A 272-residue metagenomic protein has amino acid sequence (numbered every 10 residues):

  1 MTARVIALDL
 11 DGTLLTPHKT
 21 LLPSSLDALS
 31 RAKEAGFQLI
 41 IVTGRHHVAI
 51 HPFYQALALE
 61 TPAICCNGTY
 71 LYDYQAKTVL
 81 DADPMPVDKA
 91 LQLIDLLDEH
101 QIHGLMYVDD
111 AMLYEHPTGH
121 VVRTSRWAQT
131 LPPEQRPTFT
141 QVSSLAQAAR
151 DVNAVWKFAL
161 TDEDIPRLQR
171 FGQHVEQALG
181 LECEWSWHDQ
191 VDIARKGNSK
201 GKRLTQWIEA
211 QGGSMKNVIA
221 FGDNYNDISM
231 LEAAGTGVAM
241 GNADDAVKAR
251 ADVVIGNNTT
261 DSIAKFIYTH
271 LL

Functional and structural regions predicted by a protein language model:
M1-V5, T16, L22, V191-L272: Mg2+-dependent phosphoryl-transfer enzymes with acidic/Ser/Thr/Gly-rich catalytic loops
D9: Active-site residues of response regulator receiver
T20-A128: Active-site phosphate-binding/coordination module
Q38, H103, E182, T236-G237 (+1 more regions): Residue-level detector of anion-binding/catalytic polar loops
L57-L59, C66-N67, Q75, A178-L179 (+2 more regions): Short, structured coil segments at secondary-structure junctions
E60-C66, T124-R126, C183-E184, G237-G241 (+1 more regions): Short hydrophobic/aromatic-enriched beta-strand-loop microsegments
A90, L96, H100-H103, Y107-F221: Conserved acidic, metal-coordinating active-site core of Asp-based, Mg2+-dependent phosphoryl-transfer enzymes
